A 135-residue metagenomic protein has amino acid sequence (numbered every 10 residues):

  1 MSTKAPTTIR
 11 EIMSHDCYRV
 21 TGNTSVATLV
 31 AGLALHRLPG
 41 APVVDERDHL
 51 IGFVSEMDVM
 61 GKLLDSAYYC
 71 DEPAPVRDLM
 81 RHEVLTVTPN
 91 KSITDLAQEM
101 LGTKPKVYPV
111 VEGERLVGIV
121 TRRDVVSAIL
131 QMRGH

Functional and structural regions predicted by a protein language model:
M1-D16, S55-T86, N90-L101, L116 (+1 more regions): Tandem CBS (Bateman) regulatory domains
R19-R37, V44, T86-K104, V110-V111 (+2 more regions): The conserved cystathionine-beta-synthase
L33-H36, A41-M57, M100, Y108-D124: A glycine-centered beta-loop-beta connector
